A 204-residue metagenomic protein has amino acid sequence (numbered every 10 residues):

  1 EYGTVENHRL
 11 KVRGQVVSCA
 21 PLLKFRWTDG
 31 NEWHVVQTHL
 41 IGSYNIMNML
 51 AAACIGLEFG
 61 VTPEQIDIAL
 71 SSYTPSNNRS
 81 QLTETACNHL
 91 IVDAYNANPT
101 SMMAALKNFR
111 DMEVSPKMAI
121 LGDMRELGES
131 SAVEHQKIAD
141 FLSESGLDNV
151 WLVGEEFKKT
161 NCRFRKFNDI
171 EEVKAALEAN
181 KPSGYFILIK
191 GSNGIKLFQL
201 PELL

Functional and structural regions predicted by a protein language model:
E1-H34, S76-N77: Extended acidic/charged loop-beta regions that coordinate divalent cations and stabilize anionic phosphate/carboxylate
G30, H34-L204: ATP-dependent carboxylate-amine ligase
